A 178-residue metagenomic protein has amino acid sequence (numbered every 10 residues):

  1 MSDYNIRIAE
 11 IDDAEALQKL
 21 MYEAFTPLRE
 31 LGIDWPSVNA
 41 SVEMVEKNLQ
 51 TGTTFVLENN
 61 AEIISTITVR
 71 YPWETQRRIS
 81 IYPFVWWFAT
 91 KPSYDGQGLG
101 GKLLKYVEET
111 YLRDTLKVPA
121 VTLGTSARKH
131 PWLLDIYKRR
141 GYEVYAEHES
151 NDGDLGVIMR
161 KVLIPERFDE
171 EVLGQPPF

Functional and structural regions predicted by a protein language model:
N5-K19: A short beta-loop-alpha structural element at the N-terminal edge of CoA-dependent acyl/N-acetyltransferase catalytic
I11, Y22-S93, L104-Y106, T110 (+3 more regions): Acetyl-CoA-dependent GNAT
I81, L155-G156: Residues on conserved beta-strands of the protein kinase catalytic domain
K91-K105, A127-D135, R139: Conserved glycine-rich acetyl-CoA-binding loop
K117-P119, E143: Short acidic/polar active-site loop segments enriched in Thr and Asp
V121-L134, S150-L155: Conserved beta-strand-loop-alpha-helix junction that forms the acyl-donor binding cleft
Y137-E147: Conserved acetyl-CoA-binding loop of GNAT-fold acetyltransferases
P165-D169: Short, charged/polar, Gly/Pro-enriched secondary-structure boundary elements
